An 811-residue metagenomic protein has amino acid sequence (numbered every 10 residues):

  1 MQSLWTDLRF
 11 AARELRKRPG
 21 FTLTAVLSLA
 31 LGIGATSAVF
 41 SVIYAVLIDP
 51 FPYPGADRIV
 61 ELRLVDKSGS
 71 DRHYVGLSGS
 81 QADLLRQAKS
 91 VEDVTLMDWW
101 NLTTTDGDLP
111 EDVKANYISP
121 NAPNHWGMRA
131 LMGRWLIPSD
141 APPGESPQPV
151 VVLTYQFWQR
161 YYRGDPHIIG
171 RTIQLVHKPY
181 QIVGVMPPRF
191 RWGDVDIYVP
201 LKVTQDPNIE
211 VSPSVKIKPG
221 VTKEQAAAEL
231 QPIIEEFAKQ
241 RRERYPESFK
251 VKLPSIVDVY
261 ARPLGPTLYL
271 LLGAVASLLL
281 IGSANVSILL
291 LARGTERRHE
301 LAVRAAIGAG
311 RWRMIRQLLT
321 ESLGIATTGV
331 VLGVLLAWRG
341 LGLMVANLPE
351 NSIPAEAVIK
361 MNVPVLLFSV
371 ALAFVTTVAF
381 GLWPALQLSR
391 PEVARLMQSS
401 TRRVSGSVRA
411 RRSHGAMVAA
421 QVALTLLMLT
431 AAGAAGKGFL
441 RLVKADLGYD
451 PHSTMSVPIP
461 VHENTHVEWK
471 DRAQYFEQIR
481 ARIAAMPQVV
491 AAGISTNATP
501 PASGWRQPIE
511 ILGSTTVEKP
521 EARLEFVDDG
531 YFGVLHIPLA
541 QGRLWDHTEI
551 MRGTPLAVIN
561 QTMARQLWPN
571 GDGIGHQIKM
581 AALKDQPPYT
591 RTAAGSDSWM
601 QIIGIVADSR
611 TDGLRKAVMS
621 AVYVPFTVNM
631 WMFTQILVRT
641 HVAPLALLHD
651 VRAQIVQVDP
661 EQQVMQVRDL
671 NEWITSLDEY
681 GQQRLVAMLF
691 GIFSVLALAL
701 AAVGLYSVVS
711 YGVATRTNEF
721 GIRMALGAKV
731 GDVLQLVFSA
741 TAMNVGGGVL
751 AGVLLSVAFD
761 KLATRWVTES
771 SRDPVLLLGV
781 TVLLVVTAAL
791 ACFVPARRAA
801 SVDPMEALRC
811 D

Functional and structural regions predicted by a protein language model:
M1-T22, I256-A261, L290-R316, T320 (+3 more regions): Alpha-helical transmembrane segments of integral membrane proteins
M1-T24, Y53-P54, S68, L109 (+10 more regions): Membrane-helix entry/capping segments
R18-V46, P50, I281-A284, A326-V331 (+3 more regions): Short, strongly hydrophobic transmembrane alpha-helices
L31-L64, L291, G340-E350, L424-S453 (+3 more regions): Alpha-helical transmembrane segments
V39-V42, S287, L323-L396, A434-K437 (+1 more regions): Small-residue-rich transmembrane alpha-helices
I48-N101, I209-S214, L442, D446-Q507: Membrane-proximal extracellular/periplasmic loop immediately following the first transmembrane helix
N101, A115-D140, P147-Y269, G342-L343 (+1 more regions): Mid-to-C-terminal secondary-structure elements that act as membrane-proximal/extracytoplasmic interface segments
G282-A326, V404, V703-A742, V802-D803 (+1 more regions): Interfacial "coupling" helices/loops that link adjacent transmembrane helices in transporter permeases
